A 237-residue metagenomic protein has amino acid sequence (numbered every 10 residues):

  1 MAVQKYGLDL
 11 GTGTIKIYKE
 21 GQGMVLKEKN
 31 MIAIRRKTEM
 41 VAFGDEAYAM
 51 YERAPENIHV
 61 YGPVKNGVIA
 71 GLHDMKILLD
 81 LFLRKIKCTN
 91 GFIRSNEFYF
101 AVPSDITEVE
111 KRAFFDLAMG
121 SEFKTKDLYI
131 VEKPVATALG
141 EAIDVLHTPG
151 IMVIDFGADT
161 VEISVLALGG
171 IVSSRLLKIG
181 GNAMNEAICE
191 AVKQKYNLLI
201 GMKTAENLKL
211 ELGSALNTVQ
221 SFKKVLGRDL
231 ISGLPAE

Functional and structural regions predicted by a protein language model:
M1-K29, A33-F156, L166-E237: Nucleotide/phosphate-binding catalytic cleft detector across ATP-hydrolyzing and phosphate-transferring enzymes
